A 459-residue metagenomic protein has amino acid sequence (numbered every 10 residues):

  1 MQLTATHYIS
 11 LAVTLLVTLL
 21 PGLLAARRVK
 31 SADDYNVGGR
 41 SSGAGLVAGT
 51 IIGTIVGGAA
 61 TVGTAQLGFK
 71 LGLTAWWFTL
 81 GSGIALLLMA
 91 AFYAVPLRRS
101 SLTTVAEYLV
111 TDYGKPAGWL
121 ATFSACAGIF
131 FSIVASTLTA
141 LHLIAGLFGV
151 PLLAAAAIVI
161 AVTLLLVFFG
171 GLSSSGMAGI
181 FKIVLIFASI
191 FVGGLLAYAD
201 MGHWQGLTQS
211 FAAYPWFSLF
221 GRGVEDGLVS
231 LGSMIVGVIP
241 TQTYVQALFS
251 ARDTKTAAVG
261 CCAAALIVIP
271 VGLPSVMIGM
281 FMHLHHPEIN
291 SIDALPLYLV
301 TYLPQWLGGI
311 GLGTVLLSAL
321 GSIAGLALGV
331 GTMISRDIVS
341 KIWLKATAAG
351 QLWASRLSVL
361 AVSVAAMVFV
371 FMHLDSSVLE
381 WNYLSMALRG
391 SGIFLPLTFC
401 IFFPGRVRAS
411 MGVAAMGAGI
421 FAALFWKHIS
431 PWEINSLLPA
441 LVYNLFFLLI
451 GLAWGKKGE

Functional and structural regions predicted by a protein language model:
M1-E459: Membrane-embedded helix-loop-helix hairpins and adjacent transmembrane boundary segments in multi-pass transporters
